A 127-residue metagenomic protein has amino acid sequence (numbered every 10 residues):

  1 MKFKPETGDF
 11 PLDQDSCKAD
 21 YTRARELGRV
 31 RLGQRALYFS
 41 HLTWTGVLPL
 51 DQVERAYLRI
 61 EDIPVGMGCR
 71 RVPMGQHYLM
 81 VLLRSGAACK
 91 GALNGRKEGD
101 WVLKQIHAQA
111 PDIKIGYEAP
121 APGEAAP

Functional and structural regions predicted by a protein language model:
M1-Q34: Anionic N-terminal interaction surfaces
K2-F3, R55-P127: Acidic, Ser/Thr- and proline-rich intrinsically disordered linker/docking segments of eukaryotic scaffolds
D9, D13-D15, D20, D51-E54 (+3 more regions): Acidic-enriched, low-complexity/disordered segments with a strong bias for Aspartate over Glutamate
T22-A24, R29-R31, S40-L42, P73 (+2 more regions): A generic structural signal for short, solvent-exposed coil/turn residues that cap or connect secondary-structure
R29, G33-C69: Phosphoinositide-binding peripheral membrane targeting modules
